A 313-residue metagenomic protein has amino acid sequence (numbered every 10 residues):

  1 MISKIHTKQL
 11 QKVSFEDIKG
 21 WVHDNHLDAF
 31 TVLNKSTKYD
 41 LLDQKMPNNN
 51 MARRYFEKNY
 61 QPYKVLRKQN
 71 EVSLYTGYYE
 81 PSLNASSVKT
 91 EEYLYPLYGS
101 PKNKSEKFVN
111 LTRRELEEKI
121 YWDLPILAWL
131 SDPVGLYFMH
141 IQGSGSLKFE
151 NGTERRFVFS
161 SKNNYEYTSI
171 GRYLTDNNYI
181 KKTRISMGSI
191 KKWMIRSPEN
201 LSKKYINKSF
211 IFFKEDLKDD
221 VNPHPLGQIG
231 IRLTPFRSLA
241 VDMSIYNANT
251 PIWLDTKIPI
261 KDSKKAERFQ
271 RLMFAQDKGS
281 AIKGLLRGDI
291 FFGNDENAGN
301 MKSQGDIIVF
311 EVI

Functional and structural regions predicted by a protein language model:
M1-I313: Solvent-exposed, well-ordered loop and adjacent helix/strand elements within mature globular domains that form
